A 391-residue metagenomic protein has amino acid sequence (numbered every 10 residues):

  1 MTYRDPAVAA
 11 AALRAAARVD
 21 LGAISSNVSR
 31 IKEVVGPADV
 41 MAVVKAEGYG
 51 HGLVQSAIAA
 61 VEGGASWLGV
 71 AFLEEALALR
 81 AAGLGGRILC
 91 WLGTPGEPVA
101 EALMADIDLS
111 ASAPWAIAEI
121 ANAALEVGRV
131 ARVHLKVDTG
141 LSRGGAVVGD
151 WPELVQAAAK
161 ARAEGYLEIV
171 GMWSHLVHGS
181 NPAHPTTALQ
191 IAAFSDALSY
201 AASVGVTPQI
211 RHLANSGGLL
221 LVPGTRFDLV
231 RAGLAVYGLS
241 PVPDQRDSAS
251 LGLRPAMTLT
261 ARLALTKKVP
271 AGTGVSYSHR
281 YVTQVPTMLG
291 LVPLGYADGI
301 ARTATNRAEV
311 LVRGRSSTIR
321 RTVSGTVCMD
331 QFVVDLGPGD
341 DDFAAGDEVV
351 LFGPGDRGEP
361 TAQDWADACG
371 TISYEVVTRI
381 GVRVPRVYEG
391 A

Functional and structural regions predicted by a protein language model:
M1-S29, E33, E75, T94 (+4 more regions): Active-site anion/phosphate-binding pocket segments in diverse small-molecule metabolic enzymes
T2-Y3, A10-A11, A15-S26, G36-H212 (+1 more regions): Active-site-proximal beta-alpha core segment in soluble small-molecule metabolic enzymes
